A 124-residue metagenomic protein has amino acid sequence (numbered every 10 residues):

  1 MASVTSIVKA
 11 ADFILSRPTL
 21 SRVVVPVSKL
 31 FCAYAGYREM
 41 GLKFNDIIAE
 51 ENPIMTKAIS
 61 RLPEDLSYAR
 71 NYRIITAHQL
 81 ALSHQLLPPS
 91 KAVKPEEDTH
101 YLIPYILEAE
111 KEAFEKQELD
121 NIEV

Functional and structural regions predicted by a protein language model:
M1-I7: Hydrophobic membrane-targeting and insertion signals
V8-V124: Core mature regions of organelle-targeted
